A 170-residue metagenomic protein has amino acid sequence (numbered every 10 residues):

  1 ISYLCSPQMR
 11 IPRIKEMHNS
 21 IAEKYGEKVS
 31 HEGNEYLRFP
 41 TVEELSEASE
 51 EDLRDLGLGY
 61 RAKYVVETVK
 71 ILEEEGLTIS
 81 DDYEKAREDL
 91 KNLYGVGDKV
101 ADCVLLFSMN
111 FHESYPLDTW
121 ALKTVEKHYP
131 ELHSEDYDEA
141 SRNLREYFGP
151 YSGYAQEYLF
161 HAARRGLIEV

Functional and structural regions predicted by a protein language model:
I1-V170: HhH-family (HhH-GPD) DNA N-glycosylase catalytic core used in base-excision repair
